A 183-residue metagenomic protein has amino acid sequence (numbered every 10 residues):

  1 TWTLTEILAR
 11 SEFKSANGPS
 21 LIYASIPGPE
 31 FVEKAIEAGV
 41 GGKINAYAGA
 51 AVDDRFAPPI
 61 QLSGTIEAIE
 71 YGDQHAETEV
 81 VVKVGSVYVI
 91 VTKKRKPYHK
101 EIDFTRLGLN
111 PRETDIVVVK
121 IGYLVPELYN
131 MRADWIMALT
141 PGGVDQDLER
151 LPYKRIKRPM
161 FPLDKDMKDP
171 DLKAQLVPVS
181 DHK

Functional and structural regions predicted by a protein language model:
T1-G85, I90: Hard-cation-handling environments
H75-K183: Extended hydrophobic packing segments that form well-structured cores
